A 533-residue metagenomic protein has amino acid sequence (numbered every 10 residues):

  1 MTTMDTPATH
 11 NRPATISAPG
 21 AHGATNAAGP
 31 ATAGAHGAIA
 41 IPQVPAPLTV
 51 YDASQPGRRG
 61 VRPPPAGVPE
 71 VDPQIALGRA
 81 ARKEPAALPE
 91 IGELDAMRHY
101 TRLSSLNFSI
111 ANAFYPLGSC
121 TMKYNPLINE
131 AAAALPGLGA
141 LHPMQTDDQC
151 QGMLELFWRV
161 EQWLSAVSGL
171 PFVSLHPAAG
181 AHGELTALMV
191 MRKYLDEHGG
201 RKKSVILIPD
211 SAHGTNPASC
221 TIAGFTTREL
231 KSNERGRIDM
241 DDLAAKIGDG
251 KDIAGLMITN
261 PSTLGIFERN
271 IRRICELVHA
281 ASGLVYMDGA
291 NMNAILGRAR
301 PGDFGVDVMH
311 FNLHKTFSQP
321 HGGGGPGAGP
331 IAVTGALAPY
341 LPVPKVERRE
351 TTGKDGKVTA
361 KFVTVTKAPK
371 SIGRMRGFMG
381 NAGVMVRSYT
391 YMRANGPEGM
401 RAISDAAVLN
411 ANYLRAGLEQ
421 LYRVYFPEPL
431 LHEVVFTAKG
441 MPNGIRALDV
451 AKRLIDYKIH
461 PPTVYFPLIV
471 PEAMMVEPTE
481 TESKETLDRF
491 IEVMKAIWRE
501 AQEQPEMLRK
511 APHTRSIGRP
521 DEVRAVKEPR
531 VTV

Functional and structural regions predicted by a protein language model:
M1-F172, A299, R349-M375, M392-V533: Non-catalytic terminal extensions of PLP-dependent enzymes
F108-N129, H176-A187, F317-A332, A336-L337 (+3 more regions): Conserved phosphate/anionic-ligand binding catalytic regions in large, soluble enzymes, centered on
G152, H182-K361, T366, K370 (+2 more regions): Conserved PLP-enzyme active-site core in the AAT-like
E161, L188, R192, V205-L207 (+11 more regions): Generic hydrophobic alpha-helical scaffold/packing signal
P171-P177, V205-I208: A short, small-residue-rich loop immediately preceding and capping a beta-strand
S174, R228-L230, P462: General small-molecule cofactor/ligand-binding pocket signal
P177, S232, I258-P261, F436-A438 (+1 more regions): Short glycine-centered, acidic/aromatic-flanked micro-motifs in structured strand/loop junctions that mark active-site
